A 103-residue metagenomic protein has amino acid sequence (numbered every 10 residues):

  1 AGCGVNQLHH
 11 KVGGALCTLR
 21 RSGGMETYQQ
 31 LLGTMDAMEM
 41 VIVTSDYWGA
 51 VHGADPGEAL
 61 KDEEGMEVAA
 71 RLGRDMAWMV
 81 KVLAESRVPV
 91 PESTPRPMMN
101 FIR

Functional and structural regions predicted by a protein language model:
A1-Y47: Helix-loop-strand module that forms the ligand-binding subsite of alpha/beta enzymes
V41-R103: Glycine-rich phosphate/pyrophosphate-binding loop and the adjoining helix
